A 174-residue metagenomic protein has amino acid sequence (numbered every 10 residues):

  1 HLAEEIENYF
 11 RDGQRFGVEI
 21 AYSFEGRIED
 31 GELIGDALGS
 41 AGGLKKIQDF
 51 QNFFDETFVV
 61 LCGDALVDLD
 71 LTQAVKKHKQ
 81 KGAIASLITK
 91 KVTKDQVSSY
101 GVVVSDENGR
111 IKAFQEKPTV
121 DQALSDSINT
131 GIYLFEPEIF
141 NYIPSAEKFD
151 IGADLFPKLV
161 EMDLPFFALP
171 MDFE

Functional and structural regions predicted by a protein language model:
H1-C62, L71-Q73, S105: Conserved N-terminal catalytic core of the sugar/cofactor nucleotidyltransferase
I6, V97-S98: Short Asp/Glu-rich motifs
E19, I84, P165: Residue-level detector of anion-binding/catalytic polar loops
F24, C62, L87-T89, P170: Short loop/edge segments at beta-strand edges and connector loops that shape dinucleotide/nucleotide cofactor-binding
D55-V59, L66, T72-K79, V92-V97 (+1 more regions): Catalytic-core segments of class I nucleotidyltransferases/pyrophosphorylases that form NMP-activated intermediates
K81-K91: A short, conserved acidic/glycine-rich loop-to-beta-strand motif that forms the donor nucleotide-sugar/metal
G101-V103: Extracellular disulfide-bonded cysteine-rich modules/repeats
